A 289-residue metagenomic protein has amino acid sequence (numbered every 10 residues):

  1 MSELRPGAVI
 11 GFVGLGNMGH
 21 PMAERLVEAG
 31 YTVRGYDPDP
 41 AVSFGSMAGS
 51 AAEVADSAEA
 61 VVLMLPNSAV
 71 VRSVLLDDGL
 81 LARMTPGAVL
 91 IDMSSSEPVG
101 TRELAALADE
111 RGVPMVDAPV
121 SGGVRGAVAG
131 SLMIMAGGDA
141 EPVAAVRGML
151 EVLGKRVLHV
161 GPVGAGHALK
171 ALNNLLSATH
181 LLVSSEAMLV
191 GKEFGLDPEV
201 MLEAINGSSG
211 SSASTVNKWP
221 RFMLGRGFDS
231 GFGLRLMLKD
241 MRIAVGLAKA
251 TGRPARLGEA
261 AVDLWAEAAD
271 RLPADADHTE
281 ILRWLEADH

Functional and structural regions predicted by a protein language model:
M1-L63, M93: NAD(P)+-binding Rossmann beta1-loop-alpha1 motif at the extreme N-terminus of oxidoreductases
V33, M47, P114-V116, V157 (+2 more regions): Hydrophobic beta-strand scaffold residues
D39, N67, D139: Residues in the short beta-alpha loop(s) of Rossmann-like NAD(P)-binding domains
A51-P114: Rossmann-fold NAD(P) dinucleotide-binding segment
L76, S95-L175: Rossmann-fold dinucleotide-binding core
A129-G130, I134-G137, L158, P162-F194 (+2 more regions): Active-site-proximal catalytic alpha-helix in oxidoreductases
V163, L176, S212-A274, H278 (+2 more regions): Interdomain hinge/lid region at the active-site interface of Rossmann-like NAD(P)-dependent oxidoreductases
